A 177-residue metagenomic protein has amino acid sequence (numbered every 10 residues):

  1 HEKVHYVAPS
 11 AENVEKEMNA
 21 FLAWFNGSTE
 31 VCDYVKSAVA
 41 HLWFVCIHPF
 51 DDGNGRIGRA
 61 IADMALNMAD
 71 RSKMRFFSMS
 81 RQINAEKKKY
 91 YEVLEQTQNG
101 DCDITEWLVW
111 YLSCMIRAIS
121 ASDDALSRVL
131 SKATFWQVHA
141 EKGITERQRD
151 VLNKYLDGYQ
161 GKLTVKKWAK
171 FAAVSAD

Functional and structural regions predicted by a protein language model:
H1-D177: FIC/Doc superfamily catalytic core
